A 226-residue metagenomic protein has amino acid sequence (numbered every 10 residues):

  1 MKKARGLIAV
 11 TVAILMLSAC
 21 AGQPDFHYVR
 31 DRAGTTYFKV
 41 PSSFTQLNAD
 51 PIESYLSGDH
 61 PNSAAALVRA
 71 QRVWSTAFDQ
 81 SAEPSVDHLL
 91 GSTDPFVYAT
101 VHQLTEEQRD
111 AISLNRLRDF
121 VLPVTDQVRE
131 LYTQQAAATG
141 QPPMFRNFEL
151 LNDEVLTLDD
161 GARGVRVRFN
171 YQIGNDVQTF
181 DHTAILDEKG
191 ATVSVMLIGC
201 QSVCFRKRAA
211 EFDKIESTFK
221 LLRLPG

Functional and structural regions predicted by a protein language model:
M1-I8: Bacterial N-terminal signal peptides that target proteins for export
M16-A19: C-terminal motif of bacterial Sec signal peptides marking the signal peptidase cleavage site
A21-Q23: Bacterial signal peptide processing site
Y28-D50: Post-signal peptide N-terminal segment of mature Sec-exported envelope proteins
G34, N170-G174, Q201: Solvent-exposed coil/turn segments that connect beta secondary-structure elements in extracytoplasmic/periplasmic
T35, N115, L122, R206-A210: Soluble non-cytosolic domains of exported or imported proteins
F44-L47, K189-G226: Surface-exposed amphipathic alpha-helical segments
P51-D181, V193: Conserved polar/disulfide-associated segments of primarily extracytoplasmic proteins
